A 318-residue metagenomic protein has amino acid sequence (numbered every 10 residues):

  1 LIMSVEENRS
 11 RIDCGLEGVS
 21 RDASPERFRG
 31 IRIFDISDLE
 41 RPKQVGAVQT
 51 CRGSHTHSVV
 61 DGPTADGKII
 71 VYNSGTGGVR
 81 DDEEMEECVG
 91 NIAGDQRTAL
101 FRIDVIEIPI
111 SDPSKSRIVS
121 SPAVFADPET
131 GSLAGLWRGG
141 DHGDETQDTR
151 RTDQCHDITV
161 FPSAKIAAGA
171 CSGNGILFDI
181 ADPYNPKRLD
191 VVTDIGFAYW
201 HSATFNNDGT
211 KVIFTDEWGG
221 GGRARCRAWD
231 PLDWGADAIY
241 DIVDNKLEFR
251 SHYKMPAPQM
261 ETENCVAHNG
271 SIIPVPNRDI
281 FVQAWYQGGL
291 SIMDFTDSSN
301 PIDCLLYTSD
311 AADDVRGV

Functional and structural regions predicted by a protein language model:
L1-V318: Feature marking well-ordered beta-strand scaffolds used for ligand recognition
